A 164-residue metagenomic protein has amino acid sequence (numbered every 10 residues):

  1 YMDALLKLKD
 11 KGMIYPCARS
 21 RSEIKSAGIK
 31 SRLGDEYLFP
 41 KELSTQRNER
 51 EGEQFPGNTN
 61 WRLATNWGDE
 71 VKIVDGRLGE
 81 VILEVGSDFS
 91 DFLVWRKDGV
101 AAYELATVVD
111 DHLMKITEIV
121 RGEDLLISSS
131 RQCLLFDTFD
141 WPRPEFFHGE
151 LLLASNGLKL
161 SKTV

Functional and structural regions predicted by a protein language model:
Y1-D3: Glycine/small-residue-rich interface belts in oligomeric ring/scaffold proteins and their assembly partners
G12: Glycine-centered, phosphate/nucleic-acid-interacting loop/turn motifs that mediate DNA/RNA or nucleotide
P16, R21-V164: Active-site cores that bind ATP or allylic diphosphates and position pyrophosphate for catalysis
